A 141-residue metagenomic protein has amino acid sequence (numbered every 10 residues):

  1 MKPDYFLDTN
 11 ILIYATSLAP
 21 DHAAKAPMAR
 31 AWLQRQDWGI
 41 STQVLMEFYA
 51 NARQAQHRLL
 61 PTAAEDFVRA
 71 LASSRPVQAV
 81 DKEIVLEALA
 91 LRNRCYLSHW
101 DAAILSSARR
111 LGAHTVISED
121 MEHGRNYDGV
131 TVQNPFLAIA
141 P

Functional and structural regions predicted by a protein language model:
M1-I40, A55-D66, P141: Short, well-structured N-terminal submotif of metal-dependent ribonuclease cores
K2, L105-P141: Acidic, PIN/NYN-like endoribonuclease modules and their adjacent C-terminal/linker elements
D8-N10, E47, D101, D120: Acidic active-site catalytic centers that drive phospho-/nucleotidyl reactions and related ester hydrolyses
G39-Q43, S118: Substrate-recognition element of Asp-dependent hydrolases with the DxDx(T/V) motif
M46, I84, L137-P141: A short acidic, often aromatic-flanked loop/helix-cap motif at beta-alpha or helix-coil junctions that lines enzyme
P76-E119: Active-site neighborhoods of divalent-metal-dependent phosphate/nucleic-acid chemistry enzymes
